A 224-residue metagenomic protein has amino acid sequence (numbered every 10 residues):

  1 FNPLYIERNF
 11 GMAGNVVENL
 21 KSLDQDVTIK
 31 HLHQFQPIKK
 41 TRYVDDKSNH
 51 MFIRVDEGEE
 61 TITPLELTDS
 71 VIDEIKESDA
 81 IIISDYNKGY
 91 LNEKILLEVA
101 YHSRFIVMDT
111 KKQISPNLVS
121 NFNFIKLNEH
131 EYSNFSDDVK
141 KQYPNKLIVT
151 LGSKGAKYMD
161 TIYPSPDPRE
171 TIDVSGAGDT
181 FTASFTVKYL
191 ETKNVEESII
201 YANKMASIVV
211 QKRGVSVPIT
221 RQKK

Functional and structural regions predicted by a protein language model:
F1-A80, T220-K224: Conserved N-terminal subdomain of the carbohydrate kinase-like
L20, T41, I81-S84, N128 (+2 more regions): Conserved structural-core and active-site-/substrate-pathway-adjacent residues in large, well-folded domains of enzymes
K30, V44, I83-Y86, D109-K111 (+3 more regions): Generic beta-strand/beta-sheet core signal
R54-D56, A80-I83, V107, K126 (+1 more regions): Structural motif
E60-I62, K88-Y90, I114, S133: Short, small-residue-enriched loops and turns at beta-alpha junctions that line or gate enzyme active sites
E77, I95-F105, T110-N121, N134-K224: Conserved phosphate-binding/catalytic region of the ribokinase-like
S78-Y90: Short acidic, glycine-rich surface-loop motifs adjacent to enzyme active sites
N123-E129: A short beta-strand/loop micro-motif in the catalytic core of glycosyltransferases that engages the nucleotide-sugar
